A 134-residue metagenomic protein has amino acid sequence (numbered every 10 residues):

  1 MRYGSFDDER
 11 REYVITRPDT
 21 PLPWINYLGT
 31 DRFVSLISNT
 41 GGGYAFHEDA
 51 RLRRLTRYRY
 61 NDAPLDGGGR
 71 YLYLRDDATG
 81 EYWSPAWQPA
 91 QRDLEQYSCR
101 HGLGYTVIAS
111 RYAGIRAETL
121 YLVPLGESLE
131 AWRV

Functional and structural regions predicted by a protein language model:
M1-R133: Anionic coordination/interaction segments
